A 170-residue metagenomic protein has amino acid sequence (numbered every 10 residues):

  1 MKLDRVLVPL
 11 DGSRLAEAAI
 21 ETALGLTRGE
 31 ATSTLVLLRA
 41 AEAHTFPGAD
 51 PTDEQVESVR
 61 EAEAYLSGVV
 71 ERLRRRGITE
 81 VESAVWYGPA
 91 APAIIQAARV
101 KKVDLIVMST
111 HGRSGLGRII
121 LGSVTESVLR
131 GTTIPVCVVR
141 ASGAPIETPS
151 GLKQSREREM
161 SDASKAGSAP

Functional and structural regions predicted by a protein language model:
M1, E71-I106, P145-S155, M160-P170: Structural beta-alpha unit
M1-D50, R158-P170: Small/aliphatic-rich secondary-structure junction motif
L7-V8, L35-L37, Y65-L66, L73 (+3 more regions): Short, structured motif recognition centered on aromatic/hydrophobic residues
A19, F46-D50, A93-Q96, R118-I120 (+1 more regions): Short, well-ordered secondary-structure micro-motifs
T22, S58-V69, A93: Short, solvent-exposed amphipathic alpha-helices that sit in or adjacent to ligand/effector-binding or catalytic
A41, V85-P89, H111, S142: Short beta->alpha linker loops
P51-E57: Short glycine-enriched, charge-decorated loop/helix-capping segments at active-site entrances that position
A97-E147, K153-R156: Gly/Ser-rich helix-loop-strand patches that form or flank binding pockets for ribonucleotide-derived cofactors
